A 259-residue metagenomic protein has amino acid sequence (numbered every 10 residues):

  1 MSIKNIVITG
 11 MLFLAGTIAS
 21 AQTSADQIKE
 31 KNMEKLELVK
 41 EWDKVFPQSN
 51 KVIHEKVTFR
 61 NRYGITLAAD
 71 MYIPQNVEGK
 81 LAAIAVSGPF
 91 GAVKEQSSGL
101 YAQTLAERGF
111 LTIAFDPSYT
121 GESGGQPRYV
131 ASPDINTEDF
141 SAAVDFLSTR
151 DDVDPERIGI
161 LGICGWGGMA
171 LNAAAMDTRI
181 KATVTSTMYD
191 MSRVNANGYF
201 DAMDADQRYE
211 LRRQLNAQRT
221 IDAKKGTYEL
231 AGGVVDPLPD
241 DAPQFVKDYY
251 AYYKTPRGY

Functional and structural regions predicted by a protein language model:
K31-G79: N-terminal cap/lid segment of alpha/beta-hydrolase-fold proteins
G79-P89: Short beta-strand element of the alpha/beta-hydrolase
G91-Q103, P117: The serine-hydrolase catalytic nucleophile loop
T104-G124: Conserved alpha/beta-hydrolase
V130-D151: Alpha/beta-hydrolase active-site loop
D152-C164: Alpha/beta-hydrolase fold nucleophile elbow
G162-N172: Glycine-rich nucleophile elbow surrounding the catalytic serine of serine-hydrolase chemistry
L171-G258: Alpha/beta-hydrolase-fold enzymes
